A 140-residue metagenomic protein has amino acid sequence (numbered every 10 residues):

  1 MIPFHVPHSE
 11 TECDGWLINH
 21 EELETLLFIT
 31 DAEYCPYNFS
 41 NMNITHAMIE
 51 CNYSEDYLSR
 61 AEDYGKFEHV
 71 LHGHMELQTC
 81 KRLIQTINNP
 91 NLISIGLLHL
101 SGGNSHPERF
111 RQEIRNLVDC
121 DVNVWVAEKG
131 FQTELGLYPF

Functional and structural regions predicted by a protein language model:
M1-M42, L135-F140: Core dinuclear metal-dependent hydrolase active-site scaffold
S9, Y34, S54-E55, G103 (+1 more regions): Surface-exposed, flexible loop/turn segments at secondary-structure boundaries
E12-H20, A61, N123-F131: Short, surface-exposed, charge-dense and proline/glycine-enriched linear segments
S40-E128: Cap/insert and terminal regions of metallo-dependent hydrolase folds
D119, G130-L137: Long, positively charged, glycine-interspersed low-complexity recognition regions
